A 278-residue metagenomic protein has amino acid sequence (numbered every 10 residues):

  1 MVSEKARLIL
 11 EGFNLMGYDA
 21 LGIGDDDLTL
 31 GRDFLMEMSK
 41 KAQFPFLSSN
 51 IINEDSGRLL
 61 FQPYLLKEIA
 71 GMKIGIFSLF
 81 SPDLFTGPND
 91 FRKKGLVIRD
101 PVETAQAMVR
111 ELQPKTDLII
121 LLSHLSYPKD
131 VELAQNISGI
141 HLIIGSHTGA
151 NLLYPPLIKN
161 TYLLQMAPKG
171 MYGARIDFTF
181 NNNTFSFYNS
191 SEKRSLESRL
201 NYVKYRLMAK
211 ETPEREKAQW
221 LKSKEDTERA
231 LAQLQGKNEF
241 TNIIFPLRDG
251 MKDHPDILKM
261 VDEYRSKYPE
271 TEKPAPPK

Functional and structural regions predicted by a protein language model:
M1-K278: Acidic, metal/ion-coordinating pockets
